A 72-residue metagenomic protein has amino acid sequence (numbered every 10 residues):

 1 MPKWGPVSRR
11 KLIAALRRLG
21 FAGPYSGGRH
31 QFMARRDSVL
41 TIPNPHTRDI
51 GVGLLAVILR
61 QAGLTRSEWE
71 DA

Functional and structural regions predicted by a protein language model:
M1-A72: Basic nucleic-acid-binding interfaces
